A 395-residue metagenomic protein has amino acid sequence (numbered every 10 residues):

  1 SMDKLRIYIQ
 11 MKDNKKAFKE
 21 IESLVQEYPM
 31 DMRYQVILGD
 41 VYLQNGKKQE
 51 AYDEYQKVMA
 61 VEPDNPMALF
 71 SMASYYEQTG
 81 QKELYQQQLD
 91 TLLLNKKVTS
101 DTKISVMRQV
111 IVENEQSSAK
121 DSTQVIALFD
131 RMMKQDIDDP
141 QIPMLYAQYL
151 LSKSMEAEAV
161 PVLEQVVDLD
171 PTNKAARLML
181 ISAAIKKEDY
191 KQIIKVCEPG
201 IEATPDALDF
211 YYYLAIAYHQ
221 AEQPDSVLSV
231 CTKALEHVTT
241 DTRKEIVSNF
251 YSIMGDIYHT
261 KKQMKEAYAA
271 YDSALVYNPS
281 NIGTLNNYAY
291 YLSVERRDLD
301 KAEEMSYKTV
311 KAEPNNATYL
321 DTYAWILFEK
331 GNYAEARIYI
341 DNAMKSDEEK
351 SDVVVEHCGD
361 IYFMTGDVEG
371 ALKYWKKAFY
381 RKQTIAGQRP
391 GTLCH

Functional and structural regions predicted by a protein language model:
S1-T365, K377-H395: Alpha-solenoid helical repeat scaffolds
E369: Residues that scaffold, gate, or flank divalent-cation-dependent active/transport sites
